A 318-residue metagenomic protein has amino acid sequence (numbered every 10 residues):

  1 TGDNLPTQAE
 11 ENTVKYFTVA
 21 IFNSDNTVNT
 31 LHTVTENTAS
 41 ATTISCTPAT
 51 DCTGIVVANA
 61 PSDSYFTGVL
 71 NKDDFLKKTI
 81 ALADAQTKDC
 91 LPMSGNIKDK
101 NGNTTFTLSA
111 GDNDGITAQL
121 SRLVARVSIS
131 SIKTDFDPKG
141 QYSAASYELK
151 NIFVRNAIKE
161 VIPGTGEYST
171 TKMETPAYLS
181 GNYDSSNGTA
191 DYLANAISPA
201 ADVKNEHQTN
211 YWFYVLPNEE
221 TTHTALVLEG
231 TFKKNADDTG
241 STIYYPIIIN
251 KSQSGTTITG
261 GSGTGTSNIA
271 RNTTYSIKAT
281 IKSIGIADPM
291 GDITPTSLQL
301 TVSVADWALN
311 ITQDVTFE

Functional and structural regions predicted by a protein language model:
D3-V69, R126-S130, T134-T273, L309 (+1 more regions): Tryptophan-paired
N4, T107, Y192, S297-Q299: Acidic/proline-rich low-complexity IDRs
E36, D63-D114, Y244-T256: Structured interaction patches on ligand/partner-binding surfaces of diverse proteins
L108, A118-R122: Interdomain boundary/hinge segments at the C-termini of tandem beta-sandwich modules
D114-I116, A125: Envelope-exposed proteins and targeting segments
T266-N268, T274-T280, G285-A287, G291: Extracytosolic secretory-pathway proteins
S283-E318: Intrinsically disordered, low-complexity repeat and linker tracts
